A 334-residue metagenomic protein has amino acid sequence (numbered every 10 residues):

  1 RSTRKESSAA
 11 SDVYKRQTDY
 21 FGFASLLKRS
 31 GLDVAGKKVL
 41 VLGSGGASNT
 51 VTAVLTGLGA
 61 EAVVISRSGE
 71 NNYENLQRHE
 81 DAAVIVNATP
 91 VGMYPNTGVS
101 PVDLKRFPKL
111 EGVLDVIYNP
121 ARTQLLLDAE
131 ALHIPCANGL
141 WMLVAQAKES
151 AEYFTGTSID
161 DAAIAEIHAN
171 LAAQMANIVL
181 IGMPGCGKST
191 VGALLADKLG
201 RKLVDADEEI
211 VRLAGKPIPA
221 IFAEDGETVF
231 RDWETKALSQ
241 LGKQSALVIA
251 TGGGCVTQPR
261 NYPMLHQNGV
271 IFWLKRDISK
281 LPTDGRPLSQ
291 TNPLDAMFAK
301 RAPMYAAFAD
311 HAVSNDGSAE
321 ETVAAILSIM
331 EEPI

Functional and structural regions predicted by a protein language model:
R1-A10, Y14: Single conserved hydrophobic/aromatic residue that forms the stacking wall/gate of nucleotide- or nucleobase-binding
Y20, L27, G36-T56, G182-P184: Glycine-rich adenosine-cofactor-binding loop
E70-C136, C255-N261: Rossmann-like adenosine-cofactor binding region
I117-A176, N315: Adenosine-phosphate binding glycine-rich loop
A165-A173, L194, K198, V270 (+1 more regions): NTP-dependent small-molecule kinase module
K188: Conserved lysine of the Walker
D205-H266: ATP-dependent small-molecule kinase phosphotransfer cores that center on conserved nucleotide phosphate-binding segments
Q267-M304, F308-H311: A glycine- and Lys/Arg-enriched "phosphate-lid" helix/loop adjacent to the NTP-binding pocket of small-molecule kinases
